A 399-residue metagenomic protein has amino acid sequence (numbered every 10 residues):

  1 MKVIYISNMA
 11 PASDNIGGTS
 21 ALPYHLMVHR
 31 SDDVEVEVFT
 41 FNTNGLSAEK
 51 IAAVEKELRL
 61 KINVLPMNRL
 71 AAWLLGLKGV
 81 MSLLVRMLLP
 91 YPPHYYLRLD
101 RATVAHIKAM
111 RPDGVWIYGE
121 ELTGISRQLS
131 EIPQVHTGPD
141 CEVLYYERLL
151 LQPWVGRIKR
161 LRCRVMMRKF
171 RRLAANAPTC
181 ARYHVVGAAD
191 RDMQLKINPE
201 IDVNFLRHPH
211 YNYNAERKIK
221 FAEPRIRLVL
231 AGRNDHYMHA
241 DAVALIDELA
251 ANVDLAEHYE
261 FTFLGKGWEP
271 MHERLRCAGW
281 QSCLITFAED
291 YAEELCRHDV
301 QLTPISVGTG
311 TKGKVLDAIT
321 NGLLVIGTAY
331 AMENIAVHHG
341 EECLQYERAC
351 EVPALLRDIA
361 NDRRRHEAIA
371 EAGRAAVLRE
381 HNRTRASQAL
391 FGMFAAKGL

Functional and structural regions predicted by a protein language model:
A72-Y91, H136-R171: Acceptor-binding helix/loop patch of EC 2.4 sugar-transfer enzymes, predominantly nucleotide-sugar-dependent
R101-K108, E142, I158-Y183: Membrane-proximal helix-turn-helix segments that form the acceptor-binding/catalytic region of lipid-linked
G124-S126, R168-I201, W268-E273, L390: A short, active-site helix/loop in glycosyltransferases that binds the activated sugar's phosphate group
H208-R276, L284-C296: Conserved catalytic-core segment of nucleotide-activated headgroup transferases in glycan assembly
L295-G310, N321-L323: Acidic donor-binding loop of glycosyltransferase active sites
K314-D317, L324-T328: Short hydrophobic beta-strand element within catalytic cores of glycosyltransferases and related nucleotide-activated
C343-C350, D358-R364: Conserved acidic donor-binding segment of nucleotide-sugar-dependent glycosyltransferases
R364-A395: A charged, aromatic-enriched C-terminal amphipathic alpha-helix characteristic of glycosyltransferases across folds
